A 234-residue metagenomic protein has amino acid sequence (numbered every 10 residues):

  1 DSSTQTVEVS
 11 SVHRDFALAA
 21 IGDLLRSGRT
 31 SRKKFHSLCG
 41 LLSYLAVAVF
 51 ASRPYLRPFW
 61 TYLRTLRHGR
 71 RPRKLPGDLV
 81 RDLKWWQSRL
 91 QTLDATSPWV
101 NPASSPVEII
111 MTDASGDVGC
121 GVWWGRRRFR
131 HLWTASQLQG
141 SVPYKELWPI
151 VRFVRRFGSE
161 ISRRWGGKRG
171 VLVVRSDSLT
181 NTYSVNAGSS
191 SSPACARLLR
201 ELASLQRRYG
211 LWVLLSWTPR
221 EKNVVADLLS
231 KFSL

Functional and structural regions predicted by a protein language model:
D1-T6, L42, A48, Y209-L234: C-terminal functional segments of enzyme domains
D1-W99: C-terminal reverse transcriptase regions that engage the nucleic-acid substrate
A17, C39-G40, F59, D113 (+7 more regions): Mobile genetic element proteins and their domesticated derivatives, centered on retroelements and DNA transposons
G22-D23, W124-W148, R156, T180-S189 (+1 more regions): A short, polar/acidic, helix/strand-boundary loop motif
R53, A187-C195, L229-L234: Short secondary-structure boundary/capping segments
A95-S105, R164-G166: A short acidic-Thr-Gly-centered motif at the start of a beta-strand
S105-D117: Two-metal-ion RNase H-like nuclease active-site motif
V154-V224: RNase H catalytic domain
